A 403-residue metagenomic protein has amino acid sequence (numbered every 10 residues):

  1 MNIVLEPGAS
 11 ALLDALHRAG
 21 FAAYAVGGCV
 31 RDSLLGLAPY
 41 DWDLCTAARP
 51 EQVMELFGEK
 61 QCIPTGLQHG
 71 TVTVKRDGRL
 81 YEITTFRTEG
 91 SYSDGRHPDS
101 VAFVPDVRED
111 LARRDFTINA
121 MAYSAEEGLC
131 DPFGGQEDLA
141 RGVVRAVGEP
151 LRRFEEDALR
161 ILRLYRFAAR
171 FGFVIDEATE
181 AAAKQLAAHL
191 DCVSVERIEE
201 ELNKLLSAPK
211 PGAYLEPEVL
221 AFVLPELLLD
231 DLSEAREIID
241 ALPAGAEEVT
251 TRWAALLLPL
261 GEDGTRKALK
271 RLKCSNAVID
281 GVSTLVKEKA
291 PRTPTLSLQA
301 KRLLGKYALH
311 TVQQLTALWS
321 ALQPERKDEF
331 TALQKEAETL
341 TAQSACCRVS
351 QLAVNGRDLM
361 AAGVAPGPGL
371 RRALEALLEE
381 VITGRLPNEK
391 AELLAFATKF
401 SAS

Functional and structural regions predicted by a protein language model:
M1-S403: Catalytic cores of the polymerase beta-like nucleotidyltransferase superfamily and closely associated nucleotide
